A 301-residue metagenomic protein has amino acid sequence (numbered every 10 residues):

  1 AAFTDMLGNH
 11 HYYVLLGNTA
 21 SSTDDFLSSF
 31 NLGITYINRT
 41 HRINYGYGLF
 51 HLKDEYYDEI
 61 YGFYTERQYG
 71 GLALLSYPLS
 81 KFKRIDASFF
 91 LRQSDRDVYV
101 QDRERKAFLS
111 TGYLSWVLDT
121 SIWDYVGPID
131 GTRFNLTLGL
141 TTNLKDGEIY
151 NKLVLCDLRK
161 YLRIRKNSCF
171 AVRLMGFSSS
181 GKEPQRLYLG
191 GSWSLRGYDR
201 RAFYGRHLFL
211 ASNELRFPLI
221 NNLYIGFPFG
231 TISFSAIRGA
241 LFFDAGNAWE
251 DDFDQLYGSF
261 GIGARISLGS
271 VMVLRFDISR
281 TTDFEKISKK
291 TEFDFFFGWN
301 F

Functional and structural regions predicted by a protein language model:
A2-Y125, T132-F134, G191-W193, R201-R206 (+1 more regions): Gram-negative/organellar outer-membrane beta-barrel architecture
F26-S28, R67, Y150-V154, L256: Short, glycine/acidic-rich beta->alpha junctions
G48, Y61, A73, D102-R105 (+4 more regions): C-terminal outer-membrane beta-barrel translocator/porin domains of Gram-negative envelope proteins and their
K53, Q93-D95, S178-S180, L219 (+2 more regions): Feature marks short, surface-exposed loop/turn motifs that line or immediately flank catalytic pockets and channel
S80-F82, R165, G269: Residue-level recognition of beta-strand termini and adjacent short loop/turns
D244: Short basic (Lys/Arg) and small-residue
F253, Y257-S259, S267: C-terminal soluble interaction/assembly domains
R265-M272: Membrane-interface anchoring segments and C-terminal beta-barrel signals
